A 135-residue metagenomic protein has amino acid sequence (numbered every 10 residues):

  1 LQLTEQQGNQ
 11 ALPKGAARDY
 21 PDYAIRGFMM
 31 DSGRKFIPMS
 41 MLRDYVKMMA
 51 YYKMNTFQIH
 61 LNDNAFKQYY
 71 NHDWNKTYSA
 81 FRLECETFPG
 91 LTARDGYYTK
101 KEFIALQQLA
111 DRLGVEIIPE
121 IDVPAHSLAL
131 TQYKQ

Functional and structural regions predicted by a protein language model:
L1-Q135: Feature activates predominantly on carbohydrate-active enzymes
